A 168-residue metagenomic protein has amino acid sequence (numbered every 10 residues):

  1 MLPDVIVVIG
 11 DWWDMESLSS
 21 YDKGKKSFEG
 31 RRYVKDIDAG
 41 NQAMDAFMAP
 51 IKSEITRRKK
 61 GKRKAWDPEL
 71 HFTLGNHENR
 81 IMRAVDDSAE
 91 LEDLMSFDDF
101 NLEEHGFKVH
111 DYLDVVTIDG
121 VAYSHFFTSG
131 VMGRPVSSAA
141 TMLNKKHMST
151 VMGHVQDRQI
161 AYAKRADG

Functional and structural regions predicted by a protein language model:
M1-E104: Core catalytic region of metal-dependent phosphoesterases/phosphodiesterases, especially metallo-beta-lactamase-like
D4, G120, M148-S149: Conserved acidic residues
I9, T73-G75, Y112, S124-F127 (+1 more regions): Short His-Asn-centered micro-motif
R58-K59, V109-D111, R134-A140: A generic local structural motif
L70, G106-K108, V121: Short, conserved active-site loop motifs that form the nucleotide-linked donor/cofactor pocket
D99-V115: Active-site catalytic loop in hydrolytic enzyme cores
V115-A122: Beta-strand-turn-beta hairpins that frame and shape the catalytic cleft of phosphate-ester-processing enzymes
S124-G168: Conserved beta-sheet core of the metallophosphoesterase superfamily
